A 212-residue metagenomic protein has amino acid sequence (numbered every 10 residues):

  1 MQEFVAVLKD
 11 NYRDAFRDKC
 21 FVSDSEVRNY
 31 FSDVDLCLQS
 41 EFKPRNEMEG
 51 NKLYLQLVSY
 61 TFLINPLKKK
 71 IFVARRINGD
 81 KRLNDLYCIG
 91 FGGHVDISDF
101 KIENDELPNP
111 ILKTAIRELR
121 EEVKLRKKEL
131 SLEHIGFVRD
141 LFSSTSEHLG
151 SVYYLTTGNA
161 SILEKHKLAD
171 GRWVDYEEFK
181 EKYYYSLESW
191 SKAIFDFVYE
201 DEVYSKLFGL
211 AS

Functional and structural regions predicted by a protein language model:
M1-A6, K68-R76, S161-H166: Short, well-ordered strand-loop elements centered on a beta-strand within folded domains, enriched for acidic residues
M1-F4, V58, H148-V152: Short hydrophobic/aromatic beta-strand or adjacent loop that forms the aromatic wall/cage of a ligand/substrate-binding
M1-V22: Short, extreme N-terminal leader segments that mark the start of a protein/domain
D18-K69, R76-D80: Acidic, metal-coordinating catalytic segment for phosphate/diphosphate chemistry, firing primarily on the Nudix
R45, L86-I102, G136, T145-S146 (+2 more regions): Nudix hydrolase/Nudix homology domain
K70-R117: Conserved Nudix-box catalytic region and its N-terminal flanking loop in Nudix hydrolases and closely related
R117-V123: Catalytic glutamate of the conserved HExxH
R126-I135: A short coil-to-beta-strand element that immediately follows conserved catalytic motifs
